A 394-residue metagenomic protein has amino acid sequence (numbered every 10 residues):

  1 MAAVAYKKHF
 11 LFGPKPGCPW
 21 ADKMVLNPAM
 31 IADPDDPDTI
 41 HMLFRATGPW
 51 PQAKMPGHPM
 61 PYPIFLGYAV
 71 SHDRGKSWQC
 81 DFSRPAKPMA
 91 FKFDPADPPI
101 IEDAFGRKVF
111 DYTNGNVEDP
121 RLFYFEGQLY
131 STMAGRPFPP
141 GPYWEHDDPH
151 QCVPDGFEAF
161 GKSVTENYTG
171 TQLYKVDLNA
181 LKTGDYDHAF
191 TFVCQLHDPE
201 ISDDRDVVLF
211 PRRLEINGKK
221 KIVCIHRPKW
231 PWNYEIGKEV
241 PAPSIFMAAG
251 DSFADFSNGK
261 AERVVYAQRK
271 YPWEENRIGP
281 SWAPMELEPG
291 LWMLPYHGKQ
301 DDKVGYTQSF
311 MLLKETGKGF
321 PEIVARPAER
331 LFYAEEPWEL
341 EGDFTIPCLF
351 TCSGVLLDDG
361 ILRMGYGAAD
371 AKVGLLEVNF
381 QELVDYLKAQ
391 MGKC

Functional and structural regions predicted by a protein language model:
M1-K23, A29-G115, F123-D204, R212-N276 (+4 more regions): Beta-rich carbohydrate-recognition and catalytic domains
V208-R212, W282-A283, T351-V355: Beta-rich, blade/repeat-based domains predominating in secreted/periplasmic proteins but also intracellular
W273-S281, P347-F350: Donor nucleotide-activated moiety binding/catalytic core segment of transferases that use nucleotide-activated donors
